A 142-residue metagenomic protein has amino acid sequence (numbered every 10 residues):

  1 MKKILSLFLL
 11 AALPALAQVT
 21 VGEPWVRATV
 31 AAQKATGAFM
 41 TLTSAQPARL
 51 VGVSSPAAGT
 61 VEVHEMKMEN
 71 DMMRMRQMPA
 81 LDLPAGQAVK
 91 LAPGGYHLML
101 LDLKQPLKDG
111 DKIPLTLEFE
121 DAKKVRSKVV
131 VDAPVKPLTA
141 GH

Functional and structural regions predicted by a protein language model:
M1-I4: Positively charged n-region of N-terminal signal peptides that target proteins for export
S6-L9: Sec-dependent N-terminal signal peptides
L13-A17: Sec/Tat signal peptide C-region and signal peptidase I cleavage site
Q18-H142: Compact, glycine-rich, soluble single-domain proteins
